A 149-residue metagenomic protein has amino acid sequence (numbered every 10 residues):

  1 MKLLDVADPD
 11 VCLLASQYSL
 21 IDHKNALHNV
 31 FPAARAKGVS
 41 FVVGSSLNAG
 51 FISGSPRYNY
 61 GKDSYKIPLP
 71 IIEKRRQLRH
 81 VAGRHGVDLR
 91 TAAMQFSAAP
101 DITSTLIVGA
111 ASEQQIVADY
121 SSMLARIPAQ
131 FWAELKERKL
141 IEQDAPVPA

Functional and structural regions predicted by a protein language model:
M1-E142, V147-A149: Beta/alpha (TIM)-barrel catalytic core signal, keyed to glycine-rich beta->alpha loops juxtaposed to Asp/Glu that bind
